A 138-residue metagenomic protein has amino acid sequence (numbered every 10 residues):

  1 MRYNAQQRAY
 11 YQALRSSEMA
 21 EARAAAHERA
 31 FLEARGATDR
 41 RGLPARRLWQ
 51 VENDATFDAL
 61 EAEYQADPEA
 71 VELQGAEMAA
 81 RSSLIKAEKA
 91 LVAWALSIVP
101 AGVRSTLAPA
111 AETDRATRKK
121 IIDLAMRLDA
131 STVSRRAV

Functional and structural regions predicted by a protein language model:
R2, D58-Q65, E88-L91, A95-V99: A generic structural signal for ordered secondary structure
Y3-Q6, Y10-H27, T38, A66 (+2 more regions): Long amphipathic alpha-helices with heptad-repeat character, especially coiled-coil-forming segments used
S16-E63: Extended alpha-helical coiled-coil "stalk/arm" regions that act as elongated linkers or oligomerization scaffolds
R23, A30, A34-A37, R41-P44 (+5 more regions): Soluble, cytosolic/nucleoplasmic coiled-coil alpha-helices used as oligomeric scaffolds and tethers in large eukaryotic
V99, V103, L107, A111 (+1 more regions): Conserved binding-pocket/active-site segment within a compact domain
R118-K120, L124, A130: Glycine-rich, aromatic-bearing surface loops/beta-hairpins
L124, R135-V138: Short hydrophobic short-linear motifs embedded in intrinsically disordered terminal tails or helical linkers
